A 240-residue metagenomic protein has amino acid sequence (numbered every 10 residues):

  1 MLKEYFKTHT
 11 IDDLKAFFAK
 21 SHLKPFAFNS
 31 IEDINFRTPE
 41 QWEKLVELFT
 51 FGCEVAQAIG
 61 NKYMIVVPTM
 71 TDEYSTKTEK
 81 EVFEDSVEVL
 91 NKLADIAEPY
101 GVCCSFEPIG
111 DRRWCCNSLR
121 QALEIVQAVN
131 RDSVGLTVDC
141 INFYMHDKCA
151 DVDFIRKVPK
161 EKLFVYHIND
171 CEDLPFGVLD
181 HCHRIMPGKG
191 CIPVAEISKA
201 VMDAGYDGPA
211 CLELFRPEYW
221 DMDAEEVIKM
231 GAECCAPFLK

Functional and structural regions predicted by a protein language model:
M1, D33, T71, R112 (+2 more regions): Positions that flank functional sites
M1-K7, N29-I34: N-terminal substrate-binding region of glycoside hydrolase catalytic domains
L2-A19: Glycine-rich, positively charged N-terminal anion/phosphate-binding segment
L2-Y5, Q41-W42, K80-E81, D180-P187: Short glycine-enriched, charge-decorated loop/helix-capping segments at active-site entrances that position
D12, A19-K20, I34-G135, M145: Active-site acidic/histidine proton-transfer and metal-coordination neighborhood in alpha/beta enzyme cores
A19, G60, C116-V138, Y144-K240: Histidine-acidic metal/acid-base catalytic patches
L23-P25: N-terminal glycine-rich cofactor-binding segment that shapes the pocket for flavin-like pterin cofactors
A27-E32, V66-P68, F106-G110, L136-N142 (+2 more regions): A cross-domain feature marking catalytic cores of carbohydrate-active enzymes and several ubiquitous metabolic/repair
